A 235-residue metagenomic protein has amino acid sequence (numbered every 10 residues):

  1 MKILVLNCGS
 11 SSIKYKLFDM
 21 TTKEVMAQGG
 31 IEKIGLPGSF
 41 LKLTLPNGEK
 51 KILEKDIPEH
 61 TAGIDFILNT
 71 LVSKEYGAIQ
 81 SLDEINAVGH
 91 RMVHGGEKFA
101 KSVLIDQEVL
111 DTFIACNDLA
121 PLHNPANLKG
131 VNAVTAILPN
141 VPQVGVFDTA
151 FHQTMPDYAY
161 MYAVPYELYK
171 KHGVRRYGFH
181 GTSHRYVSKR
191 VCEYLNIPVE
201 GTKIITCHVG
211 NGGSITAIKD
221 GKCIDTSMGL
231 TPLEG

Functional and structural regions predicted by a protein language model:
M1, K129-G130, L138-N140, S214 (+1 more regions): Non-transmembrane, aqueous-exposed alpha-helical and coiled segments at domain scale
M1-G96: N-terminal glycine/serine-rich phosphate-binding loop of ATP-dependent small-molecule kinases, especially carbohydrate
I64-N69, L128-T135, H184-C192: Predominant activation on well-ordered alpha-helical scaffold segments within soluble catalytic domains
L71, G77-H123, F151-A159: Short beta-strand-loop/turn "lid" adjacent to the catalytic site in phosphate-handling enzymes
H90, P121-P125, P142-F147, I205-C207 (+2 more regions): General beta-strand structural signal in soluble alpha/beta enzymes
F113-N124, V141, K170-G181: Flexible, glycine/proline-enriched loop segments at strand-loop-helix junctions that form or flank small-ligand binding
T135-L138, G145-A159: Rossmann-like NAD(P)H-binding beta-loop-alpha module
F151-G235: Glycine-rich phosphate-binding loop of actin/hexokinase-like ATP-binding domains
